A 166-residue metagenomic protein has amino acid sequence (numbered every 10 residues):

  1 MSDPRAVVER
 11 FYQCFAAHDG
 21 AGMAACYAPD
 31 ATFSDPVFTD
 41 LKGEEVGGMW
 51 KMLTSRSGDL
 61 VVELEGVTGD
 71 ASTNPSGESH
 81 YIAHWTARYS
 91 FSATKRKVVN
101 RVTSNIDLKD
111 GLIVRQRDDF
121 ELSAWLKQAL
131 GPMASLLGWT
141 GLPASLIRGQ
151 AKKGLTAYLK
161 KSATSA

Functional and structural regions predicted by a protein language model:
M1-A21, A25, K152-A166: Short, low-complexity N-terminal intrinsically disordered segments enriched in polar/charged residues
D3, E45, V98: Soluble or luminal CAZymes and related metallo-dependent hydrolases
V8-F11, F15, Y27, V46 (+3 more regions): Hydrophobic alpha-helical core bundles mediating ligand binding, dimerization, or RNAP-core interactions
F11, M23-A24, A31, V46 (+3 more regions): Hydrophobic pocket/interface hotspot
G20-A24, A28-Y81: A solvent-exposed, acidic/Ser-Thr-rich amphipathic alpha-helical stretch
T54-V61, E65-A166: A beta-strand edge to alpha-helix "cap/lid" segment located at domain peripheries
